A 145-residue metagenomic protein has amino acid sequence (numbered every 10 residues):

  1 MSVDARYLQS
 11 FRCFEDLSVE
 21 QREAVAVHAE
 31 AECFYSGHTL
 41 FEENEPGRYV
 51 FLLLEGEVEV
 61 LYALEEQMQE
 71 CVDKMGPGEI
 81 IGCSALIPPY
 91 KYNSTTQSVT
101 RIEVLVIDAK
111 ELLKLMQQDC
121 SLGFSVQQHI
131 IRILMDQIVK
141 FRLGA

Functional and structural regions predicted by a protein language model:
M1-A145: Cytosolic regulatory regions built on CNB/CRP/Popeye-like sensor folds
